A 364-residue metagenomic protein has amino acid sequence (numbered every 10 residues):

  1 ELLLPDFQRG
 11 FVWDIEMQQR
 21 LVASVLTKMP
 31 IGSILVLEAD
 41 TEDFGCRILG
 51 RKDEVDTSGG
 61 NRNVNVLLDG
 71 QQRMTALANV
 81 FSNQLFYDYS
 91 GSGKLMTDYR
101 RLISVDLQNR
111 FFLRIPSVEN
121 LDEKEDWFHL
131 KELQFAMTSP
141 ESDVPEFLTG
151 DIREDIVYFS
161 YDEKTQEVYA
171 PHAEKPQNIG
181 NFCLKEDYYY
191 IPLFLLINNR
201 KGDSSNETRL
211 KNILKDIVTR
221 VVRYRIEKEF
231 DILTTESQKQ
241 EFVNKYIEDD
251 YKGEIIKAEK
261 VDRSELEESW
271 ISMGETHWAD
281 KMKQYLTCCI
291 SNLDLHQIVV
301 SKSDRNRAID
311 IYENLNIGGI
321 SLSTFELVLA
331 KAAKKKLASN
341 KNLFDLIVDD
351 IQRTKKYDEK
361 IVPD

Functional and structural regions predicted by a protein language model:
E1-I15, Q19-P363: Basic- and aromatic-enriched surface patches that contact anionic nucleotides/nucleic acids
